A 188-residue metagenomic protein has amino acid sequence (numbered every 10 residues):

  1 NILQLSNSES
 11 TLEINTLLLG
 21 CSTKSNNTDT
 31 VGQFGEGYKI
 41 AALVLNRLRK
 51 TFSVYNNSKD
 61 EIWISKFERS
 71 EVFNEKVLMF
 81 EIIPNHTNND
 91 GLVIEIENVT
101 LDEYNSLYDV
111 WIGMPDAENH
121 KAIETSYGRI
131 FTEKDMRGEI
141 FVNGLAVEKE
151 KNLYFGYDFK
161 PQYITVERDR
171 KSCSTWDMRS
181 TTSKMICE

Functional and structural regions predicted by a protein language model:
N1-E103: GHKL (Bergerat-fold) ATPase N-terminal catalytic module, capturing the glycine-rich phosphate-binding loop and acidic
K76-I82, I96-E188: GHKL/Histidine-kinase-like ATPase module
